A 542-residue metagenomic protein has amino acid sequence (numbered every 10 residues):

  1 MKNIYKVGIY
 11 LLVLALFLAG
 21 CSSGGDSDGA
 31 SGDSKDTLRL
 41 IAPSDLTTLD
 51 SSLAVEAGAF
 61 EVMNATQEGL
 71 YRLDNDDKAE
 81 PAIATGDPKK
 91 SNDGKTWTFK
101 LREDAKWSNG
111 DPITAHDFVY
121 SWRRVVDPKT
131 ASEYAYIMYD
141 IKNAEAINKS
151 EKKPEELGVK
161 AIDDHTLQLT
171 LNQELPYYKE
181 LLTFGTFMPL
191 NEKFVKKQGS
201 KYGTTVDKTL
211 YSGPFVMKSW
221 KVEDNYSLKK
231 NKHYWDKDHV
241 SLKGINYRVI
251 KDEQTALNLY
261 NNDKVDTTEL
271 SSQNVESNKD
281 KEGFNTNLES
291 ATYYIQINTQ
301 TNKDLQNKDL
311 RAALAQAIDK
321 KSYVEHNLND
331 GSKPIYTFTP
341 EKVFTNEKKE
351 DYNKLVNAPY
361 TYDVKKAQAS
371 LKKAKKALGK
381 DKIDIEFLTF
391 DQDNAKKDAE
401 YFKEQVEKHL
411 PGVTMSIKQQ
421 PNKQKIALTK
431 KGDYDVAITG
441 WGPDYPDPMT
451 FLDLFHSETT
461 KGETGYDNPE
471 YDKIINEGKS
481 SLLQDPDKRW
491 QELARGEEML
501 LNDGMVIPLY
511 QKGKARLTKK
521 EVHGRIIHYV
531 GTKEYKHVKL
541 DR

Functional and structural regions predicted by a protein language model:
I41-N92, L210: N-terminal lobe/hinge region of extracytoplasmic solute-binding protein
G86-Y134, Q168, D304: Aromatic- and charge-enriched surface segment that lines or borders ligand/interaction sites
T114-H116, Y120, D164-T170, G213-P214 (+4 more regions): Alpha-helical secondary-structure segments
H165, L171-V240, G244, Q254: Gly/Pro-rich hinge or "lid" segments in bacterial periplasmic/extracellular proteins
N231-E276: Ligand-site clamp/hinge motif
A317-E347, N394-K403, K430-R542: Detector for C-terminal structural segments
P334-K373, N394-K396: Structural transition elements
V364, A369-P443, K514: Ligand/substrate-recognition segments at binding pockets and active sites
